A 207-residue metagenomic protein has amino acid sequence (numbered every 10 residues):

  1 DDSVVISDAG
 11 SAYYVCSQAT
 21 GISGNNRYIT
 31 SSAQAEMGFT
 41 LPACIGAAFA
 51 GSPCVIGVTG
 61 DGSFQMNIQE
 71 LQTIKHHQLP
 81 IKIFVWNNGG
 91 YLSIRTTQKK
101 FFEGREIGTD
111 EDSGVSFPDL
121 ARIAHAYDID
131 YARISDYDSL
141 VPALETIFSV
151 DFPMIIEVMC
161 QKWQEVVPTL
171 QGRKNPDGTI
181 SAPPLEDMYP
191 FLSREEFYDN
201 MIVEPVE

Functional and structural regions predicted by a protein language model:
D1-S11: Active-site pocket-lining segments that scaffold enzyme catalytic pockets across diverse folds
V15, T20-E207: Thiamine diphosphate
